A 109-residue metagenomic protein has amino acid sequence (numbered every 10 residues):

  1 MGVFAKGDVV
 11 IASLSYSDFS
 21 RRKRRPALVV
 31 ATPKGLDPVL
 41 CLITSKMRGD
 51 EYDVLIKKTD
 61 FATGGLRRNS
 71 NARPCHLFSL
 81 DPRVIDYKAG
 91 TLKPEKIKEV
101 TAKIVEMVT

Functional and structural regions predicted by a protein language model:
D18-S20: Short consensus segments that form the blades of beta-propeller domains, in both extracellular/periplasmic
R22-K23, V29-A62: Compact nucleic-acid interaction/catalytic patches
G64-T109: C-terminal terminal-subdomain/extension
